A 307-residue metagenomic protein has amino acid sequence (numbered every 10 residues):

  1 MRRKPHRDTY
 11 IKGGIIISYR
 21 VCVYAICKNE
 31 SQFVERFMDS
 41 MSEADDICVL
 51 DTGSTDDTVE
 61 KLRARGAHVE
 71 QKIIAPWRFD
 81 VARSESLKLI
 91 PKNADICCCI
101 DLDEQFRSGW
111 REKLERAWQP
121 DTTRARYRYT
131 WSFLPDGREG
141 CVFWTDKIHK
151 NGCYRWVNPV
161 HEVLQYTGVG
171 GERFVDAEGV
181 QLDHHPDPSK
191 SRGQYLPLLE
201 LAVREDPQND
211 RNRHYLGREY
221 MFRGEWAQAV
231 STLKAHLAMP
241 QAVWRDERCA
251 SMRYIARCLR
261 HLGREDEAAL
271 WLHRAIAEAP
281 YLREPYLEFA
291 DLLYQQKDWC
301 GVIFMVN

Functional and structural regions predicted by a protein language model:
A25-E43: Short, well-formed alpha-helical segments that are part of the catalytic scaffolds of diverse glycosyltransferases
Q32-E35, D56-R65, G109: Acidic helix N-cap motif at the loop->helix transition within catalytic regions of sugar-transfer enzymes
S40, L50-K61, I74-A75, D101-Q105: A conserved acidic beta->alpha catalytic loop
D80-L87, F106-S231: Catalytic-site signature of metal-activated, phosphate-bearing donor transferases, centered on the GT-A/GT-A-like
S84-I96: Active-site nucleotide-sugar/metal-binding loop of Leloir-type enzymes
